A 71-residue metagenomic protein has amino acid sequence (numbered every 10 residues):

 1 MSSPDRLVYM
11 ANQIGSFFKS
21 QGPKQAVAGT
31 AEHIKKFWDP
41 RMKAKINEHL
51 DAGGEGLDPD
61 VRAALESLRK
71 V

Functional and structural regions predicted by a protein language model:
M1-P23: N-terminal acidic leader/helix
D5-V8, A28, P59, K70: N-terminal intrinsically disordered, cationic/polar leader segments that include organellar targeting peptides
G15, Q21-D51: Amphipathic, hydrophobic secondary-structure cores in small proteins
M42-L68: Short, charged early-sequence alpha-helical segments and their helix-coil boundaries
